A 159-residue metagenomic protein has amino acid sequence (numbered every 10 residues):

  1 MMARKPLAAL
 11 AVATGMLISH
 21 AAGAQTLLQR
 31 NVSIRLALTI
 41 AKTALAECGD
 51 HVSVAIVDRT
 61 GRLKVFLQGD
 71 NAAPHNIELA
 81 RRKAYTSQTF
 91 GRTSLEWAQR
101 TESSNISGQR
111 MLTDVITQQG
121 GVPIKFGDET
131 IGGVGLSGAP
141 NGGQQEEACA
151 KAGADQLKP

Functional and structural regions predicted by a protein language model:
M1-L10: Bacterial N-terminal signal peptides that target proteins for export
S19-A21: N-terminal signal peptide c-region/cleavage motif recognized by signal peptidases
G23-P159: Flexible, solvent-exposed loop/hinge segments and secondary-structure transition points
